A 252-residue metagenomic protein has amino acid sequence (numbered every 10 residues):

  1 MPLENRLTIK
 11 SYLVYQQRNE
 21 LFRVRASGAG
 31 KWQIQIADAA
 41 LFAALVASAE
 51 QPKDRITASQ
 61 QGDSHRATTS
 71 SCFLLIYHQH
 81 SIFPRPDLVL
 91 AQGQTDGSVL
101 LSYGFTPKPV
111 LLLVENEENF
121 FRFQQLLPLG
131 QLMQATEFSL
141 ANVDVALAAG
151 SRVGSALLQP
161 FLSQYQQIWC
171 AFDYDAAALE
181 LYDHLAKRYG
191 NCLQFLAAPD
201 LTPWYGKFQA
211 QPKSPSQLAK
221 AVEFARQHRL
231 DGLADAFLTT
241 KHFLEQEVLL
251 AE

Functional and structural regions predicted by a protein language model:
M1-Y165, A177, L181-E252: Nucleic-acid enzyme cleavage-core boundary/entry regions
A171-D173: Terminal interaction module
